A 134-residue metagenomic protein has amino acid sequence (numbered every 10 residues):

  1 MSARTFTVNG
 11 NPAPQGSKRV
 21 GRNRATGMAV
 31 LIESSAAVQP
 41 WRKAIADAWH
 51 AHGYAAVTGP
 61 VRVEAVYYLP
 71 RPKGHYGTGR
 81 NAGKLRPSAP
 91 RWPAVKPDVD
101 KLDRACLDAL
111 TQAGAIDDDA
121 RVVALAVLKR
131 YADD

Functional and structural regions predicted by a protein language model:
M1-D134: Acidic, proline/glycine-enriched N-terminal capping motif
